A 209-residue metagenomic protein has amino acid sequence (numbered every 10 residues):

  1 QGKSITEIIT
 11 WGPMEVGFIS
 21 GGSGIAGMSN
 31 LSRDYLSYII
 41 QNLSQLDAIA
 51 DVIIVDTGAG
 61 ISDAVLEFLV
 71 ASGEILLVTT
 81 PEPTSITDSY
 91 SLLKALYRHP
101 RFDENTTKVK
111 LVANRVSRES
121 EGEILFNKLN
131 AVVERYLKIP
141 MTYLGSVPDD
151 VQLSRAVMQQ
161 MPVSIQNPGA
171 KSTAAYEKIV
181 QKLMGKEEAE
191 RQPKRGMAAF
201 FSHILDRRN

Functional and structural regions predicted by a protein language model:
Q1-A48, V157-M158: P-loop/Walker-type NTP enzyme "switch/lid" segment
G2, G22, N42-I49, A95-H99 (+5 more regions): Conserved, well-folded catalytic cores of nucleic-acid-processing and energy-transducing macromolecular machines
G2, T6, L36-I40, P83-Y90 (+3 more regions): Amphipathic alpha-helical transducer elements in NTP-driven molecular machines
I8-W11, E67, G145, R155: Replace "in large, NTP-powered and nucleic-acid-processing enzymes" with "in large, NTP-powered factors and other
G27-M28, E119-E123, L153-A156: Switch/connector loops and helix/strand junctions flanking conserved nucleotide-binding motifs in nucleotide-processing
V52, T57-G145: Conserved catalytic-core segment of NTP-binding enzymes
R135-P162, Y176-K178: Beta-strand-loop-alpha "switch" segments that mediate conformational coupling across diverse proteins
P162-N209: NTP-binding/hydrolysis catalytic cores, primarily Walker-type P-loop NTPases
